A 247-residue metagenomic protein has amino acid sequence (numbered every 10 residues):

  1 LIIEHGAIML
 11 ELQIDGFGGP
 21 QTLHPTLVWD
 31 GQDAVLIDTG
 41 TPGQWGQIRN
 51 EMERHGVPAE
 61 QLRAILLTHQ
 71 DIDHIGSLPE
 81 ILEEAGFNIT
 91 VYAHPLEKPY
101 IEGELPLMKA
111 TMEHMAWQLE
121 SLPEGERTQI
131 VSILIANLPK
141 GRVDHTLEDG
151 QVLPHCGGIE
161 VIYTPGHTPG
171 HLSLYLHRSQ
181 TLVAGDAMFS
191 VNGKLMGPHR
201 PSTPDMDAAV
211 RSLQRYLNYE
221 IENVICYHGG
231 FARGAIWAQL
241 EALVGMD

Functional and structural regions predicted by a protein language model:
L1-H55, S173-G185, S190: Conserved beta-strand hairpin/beta-sheet module of binuclear metal-dependent hydrolase folds, prominently
E4-I14, I130-I135, P154-G158: Short Pro/Gly-enriched beta-strand edge/turn motifs at strand-loop
V35-I37, L66, V91, T181-V183 (+1 more regions): Residue-level marker for buried hydrophobic side chains located in beta-strands that build the well-ordered beta-sheet
T41-G43, I135-L138, V152-P154, G158-W237 (+1 more regions): Metallo-beta-lactamase
G43-W45, E53-D144: Active-site HxH/HxHxD metal-binding segment of metal-dependent hydrolases
I48-N50, L78-E80, L105-P106, L176-H177 (+2 more regions): Short amphipathic alpha-helical segments
L107-M112, S202, A242-V244: Short, hinge-like loop/turn segments at secondary-structure boundaries
